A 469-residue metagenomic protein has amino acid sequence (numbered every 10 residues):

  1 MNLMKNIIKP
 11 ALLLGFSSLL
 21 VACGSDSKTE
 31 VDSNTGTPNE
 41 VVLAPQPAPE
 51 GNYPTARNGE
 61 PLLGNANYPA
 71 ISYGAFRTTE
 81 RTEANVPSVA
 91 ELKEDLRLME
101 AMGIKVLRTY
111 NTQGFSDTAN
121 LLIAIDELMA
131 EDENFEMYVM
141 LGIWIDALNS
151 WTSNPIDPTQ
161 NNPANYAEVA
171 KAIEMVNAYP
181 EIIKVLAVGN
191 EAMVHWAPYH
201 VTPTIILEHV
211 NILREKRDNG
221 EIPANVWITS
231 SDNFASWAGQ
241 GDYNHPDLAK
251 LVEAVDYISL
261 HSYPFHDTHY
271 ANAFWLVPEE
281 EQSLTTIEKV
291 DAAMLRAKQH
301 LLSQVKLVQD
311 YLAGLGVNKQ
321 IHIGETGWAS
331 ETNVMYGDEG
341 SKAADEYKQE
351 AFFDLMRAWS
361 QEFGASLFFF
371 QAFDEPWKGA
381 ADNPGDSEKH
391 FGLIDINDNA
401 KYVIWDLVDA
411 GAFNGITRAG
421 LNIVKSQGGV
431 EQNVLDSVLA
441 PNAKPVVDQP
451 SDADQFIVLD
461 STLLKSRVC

Functional and structural regions predicted by a protein language model:
L19-A22: C-terminal motif of bacterial Sec signal peptides marking the signal peptidase cleavage site
E30-L98: N-terminal carbohydrate-binding accessory modules
V41-P61, V334-L355, W359-C469: Aromatic-rich peripheral "rim/lid" segments of glycoside hydrolase catalytic domains that contact and position glycan
T55, T112, A119-V226, I323: Substrate-binding cleft of extracellular glycoside hydrolase catalytic domains
N85-P87, R108-L121, A147-S150, N162-N165 (+4 more regions): Acidic-and-aromatic substrate-binding clefts and catalytic sites of carbohydrate-active enzymes
A90-F115: Catalytic domains of carbohydrate-active enzymes, especially glycoside hydrolases
L107, L186, I258, I323-E325 (+1 more regions): Conserved, mostly hydrophobic/aromatic
N162, H195-I323, A329-N333: Noncatalytic carbohydrate-binding groove/subsite architecture in carbohydrate-active enzymes
